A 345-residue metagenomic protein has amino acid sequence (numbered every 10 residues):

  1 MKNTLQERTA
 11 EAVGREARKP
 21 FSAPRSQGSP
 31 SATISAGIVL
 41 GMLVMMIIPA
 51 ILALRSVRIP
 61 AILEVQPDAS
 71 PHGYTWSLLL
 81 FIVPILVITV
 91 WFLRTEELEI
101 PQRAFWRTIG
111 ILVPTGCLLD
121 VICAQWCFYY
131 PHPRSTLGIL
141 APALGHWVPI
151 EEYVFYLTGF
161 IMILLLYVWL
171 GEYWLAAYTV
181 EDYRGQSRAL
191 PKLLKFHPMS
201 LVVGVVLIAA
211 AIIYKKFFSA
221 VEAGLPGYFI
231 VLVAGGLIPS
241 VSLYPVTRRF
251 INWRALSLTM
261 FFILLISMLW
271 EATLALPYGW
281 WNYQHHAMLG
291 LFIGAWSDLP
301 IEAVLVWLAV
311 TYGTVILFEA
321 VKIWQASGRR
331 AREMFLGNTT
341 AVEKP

Functional and structural regions predicted by a protein language model:
K2-P345: Aromatic-rich, lipid-facing transmembrane alpha helices and their immediate juxtamembrane interface loops in integral
